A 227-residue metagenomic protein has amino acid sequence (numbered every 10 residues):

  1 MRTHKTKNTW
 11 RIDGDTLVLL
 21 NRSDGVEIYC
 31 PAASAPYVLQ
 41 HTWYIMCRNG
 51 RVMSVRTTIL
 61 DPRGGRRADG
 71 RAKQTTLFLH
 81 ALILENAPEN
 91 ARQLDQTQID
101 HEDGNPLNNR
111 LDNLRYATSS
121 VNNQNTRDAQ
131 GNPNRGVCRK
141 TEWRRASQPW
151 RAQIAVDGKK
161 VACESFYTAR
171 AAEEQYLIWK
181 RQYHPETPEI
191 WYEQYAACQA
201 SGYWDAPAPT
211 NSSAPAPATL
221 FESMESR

Functional and structural regions predicted by a protein language model:
M1-G64: Short helix-coil boundary/hinge micro-motifs
G25-E27, R66-T76, K160-V161: Short, mixed charged/polar active-site loops that provide acid/base catalysis or chelate metal/phosphate cofactors
P31, H80, V137, A152 (+1 more regions): An aromatic-rich alpha-helical recognition segment common to small helix-rich domains
A35-T42, E85-A91, A169-L177: Short, surface-exposed linear segments at secondary-structure transitions and domain or protein termini
R51-L60, Q124-S165, A206: Short, Arg/Lys-rich segments that mark the N-terminal edge of DNA/RNA- and chromatin-recognition modules
D69-R151: Short, cationic Gly/His-enriched loop motifs
A117-N123, D128-A129, Y183-R227: Extended, polar beta-sheet/loop recognition surfaces of beta-rich domains that mediate binding to diverse ligands
T118, S165-T168: Alpha-helix N-cap recognition
